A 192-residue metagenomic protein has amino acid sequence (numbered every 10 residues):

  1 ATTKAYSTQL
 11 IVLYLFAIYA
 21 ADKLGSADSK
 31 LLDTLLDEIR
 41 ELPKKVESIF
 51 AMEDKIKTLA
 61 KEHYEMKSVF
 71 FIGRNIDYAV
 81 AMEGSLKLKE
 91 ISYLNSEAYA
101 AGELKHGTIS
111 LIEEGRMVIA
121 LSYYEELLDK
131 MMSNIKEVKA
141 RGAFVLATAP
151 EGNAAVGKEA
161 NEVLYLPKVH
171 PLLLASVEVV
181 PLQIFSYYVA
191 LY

Functional and structural regions predicted by a protein language model:
A1-Y192: A SIS-like phosphosugar-recognition module
